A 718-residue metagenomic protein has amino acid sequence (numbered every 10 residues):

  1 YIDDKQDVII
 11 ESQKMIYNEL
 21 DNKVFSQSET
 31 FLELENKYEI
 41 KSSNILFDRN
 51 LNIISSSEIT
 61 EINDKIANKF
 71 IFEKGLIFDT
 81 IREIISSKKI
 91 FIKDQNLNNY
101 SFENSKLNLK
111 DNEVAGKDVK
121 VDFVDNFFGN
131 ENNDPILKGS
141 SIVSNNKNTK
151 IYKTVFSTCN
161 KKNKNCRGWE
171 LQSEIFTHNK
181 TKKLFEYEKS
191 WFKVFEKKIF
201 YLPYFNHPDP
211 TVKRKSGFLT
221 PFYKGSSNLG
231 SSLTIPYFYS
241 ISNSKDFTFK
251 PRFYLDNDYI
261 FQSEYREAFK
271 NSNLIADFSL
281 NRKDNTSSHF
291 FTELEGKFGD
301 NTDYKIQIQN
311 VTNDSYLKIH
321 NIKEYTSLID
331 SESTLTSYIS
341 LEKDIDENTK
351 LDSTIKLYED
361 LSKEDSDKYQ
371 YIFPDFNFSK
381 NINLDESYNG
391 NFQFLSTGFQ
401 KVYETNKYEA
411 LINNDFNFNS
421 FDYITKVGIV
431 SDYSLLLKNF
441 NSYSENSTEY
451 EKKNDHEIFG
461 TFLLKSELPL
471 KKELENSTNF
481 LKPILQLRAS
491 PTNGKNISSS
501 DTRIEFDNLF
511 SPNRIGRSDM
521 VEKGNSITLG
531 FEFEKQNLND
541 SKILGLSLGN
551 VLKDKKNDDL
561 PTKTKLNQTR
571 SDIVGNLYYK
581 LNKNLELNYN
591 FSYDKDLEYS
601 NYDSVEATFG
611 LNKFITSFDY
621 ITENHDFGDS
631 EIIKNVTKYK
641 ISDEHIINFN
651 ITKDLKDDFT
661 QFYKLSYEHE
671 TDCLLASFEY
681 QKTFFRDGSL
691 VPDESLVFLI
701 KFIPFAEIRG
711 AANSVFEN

Functional and structural regions predicted by a protein language model:
Y1-S337, S447-T448, D626-G628, D643 (+2 more regions): Structural signature for solvent-exposed beta-strand/loop edge elements and short helix-capping sites, enriched
E103, E113-A115, K138-G139, V143 (+8 more regions): Outer-membrane beta-barrel translocator/pore domains, especially the C-terminal barrels of Gram-negative outer-membrane
T154, S190, F222, S240 (+11 more regions): Structured loops at beta-to-helix junctions and adjacent beta-edge loops in soluble globular domains
T181-F218, Y304-I306, L357-K407: Carboxylate/His-rich catalytic cores and anion/metal-binding grooves
K193, T220, F238, D277 (+10 more regions): Residues in well-ordered beta-strands of folded domains
F253, I329, S366, N454 (+1 more regions): Conserved aromatic-histidine-acidic binding/catalytic patches
F290-L317, S331-L357, Q370-F378, N383-G390: Recognizes the extracellular SEMA beta-propeller fold with strongest preference for semaphorin/plexin SEMA domains
